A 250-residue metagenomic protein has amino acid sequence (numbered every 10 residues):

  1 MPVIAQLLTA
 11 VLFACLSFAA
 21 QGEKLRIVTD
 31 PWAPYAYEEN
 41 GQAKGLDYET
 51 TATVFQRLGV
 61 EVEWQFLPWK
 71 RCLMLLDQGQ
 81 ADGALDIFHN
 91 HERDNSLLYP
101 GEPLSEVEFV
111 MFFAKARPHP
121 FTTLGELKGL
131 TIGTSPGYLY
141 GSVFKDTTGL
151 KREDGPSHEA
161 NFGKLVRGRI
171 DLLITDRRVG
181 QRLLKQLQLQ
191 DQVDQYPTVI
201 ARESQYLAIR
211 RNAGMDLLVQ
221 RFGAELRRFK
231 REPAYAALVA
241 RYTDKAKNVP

Functional and structural regions predicted by a protein language model:
E23-N95, T134: Extracytoplasmic small-molecule ligand-binding "clamshell" domains of the periplasmic binding protein/Venus flytrap
T29-P31, E106-V110, K185-G223, A246-P250: Periplasmic-binding protein-like
E49-R57, A208-Y242: Extended ligand-binding regions for polar small-molecule ligands
E61, L139-R152, D191-Q192, L226-P250: Ligand-binding clefts/hinges and TM-proximal coupling segments of bilobed small-molecule sensing domains
E61-P68, T134, L150-S157, N161-K164 (+1 more regions): Short beta-strand-to-loop elements that line the ligand-binding cleft of bilobed periplasmic-binding protein-like
F66, K70-D82, E159-R178, Q186-L187: Short helices/loops that flank or line small-molecule/ion binding pockets
M74, D86-S96, D171-Q192, T198-A201: A ligand-binding cleft/hinge motif common to bilobed small-molecule-binding domains
F113-I132: Flexible hinge/capping segments at coil-to-helix
